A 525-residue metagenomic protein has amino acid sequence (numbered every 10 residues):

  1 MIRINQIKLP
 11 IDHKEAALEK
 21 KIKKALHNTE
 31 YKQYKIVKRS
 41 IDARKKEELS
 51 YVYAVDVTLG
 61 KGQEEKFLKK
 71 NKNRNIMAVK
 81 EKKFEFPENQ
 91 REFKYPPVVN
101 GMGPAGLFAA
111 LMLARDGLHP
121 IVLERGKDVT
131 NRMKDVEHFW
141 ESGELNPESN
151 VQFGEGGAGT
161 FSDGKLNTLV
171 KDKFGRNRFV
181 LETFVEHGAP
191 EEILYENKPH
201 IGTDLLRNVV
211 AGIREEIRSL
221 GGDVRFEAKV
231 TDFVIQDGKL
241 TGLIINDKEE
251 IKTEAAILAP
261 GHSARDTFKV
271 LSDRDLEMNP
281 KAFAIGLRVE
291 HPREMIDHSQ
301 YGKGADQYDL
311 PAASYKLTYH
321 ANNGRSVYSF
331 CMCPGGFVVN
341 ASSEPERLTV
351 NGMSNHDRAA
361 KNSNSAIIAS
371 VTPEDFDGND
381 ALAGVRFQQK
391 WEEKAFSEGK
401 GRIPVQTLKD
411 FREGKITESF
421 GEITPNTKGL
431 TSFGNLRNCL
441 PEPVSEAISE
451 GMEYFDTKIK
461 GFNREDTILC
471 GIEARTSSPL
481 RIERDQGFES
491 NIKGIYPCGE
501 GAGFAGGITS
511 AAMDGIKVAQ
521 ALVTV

Functional and structural regions predicted by a protein language model:
I2-Y51, V55-V525: Residues forming the flavin
